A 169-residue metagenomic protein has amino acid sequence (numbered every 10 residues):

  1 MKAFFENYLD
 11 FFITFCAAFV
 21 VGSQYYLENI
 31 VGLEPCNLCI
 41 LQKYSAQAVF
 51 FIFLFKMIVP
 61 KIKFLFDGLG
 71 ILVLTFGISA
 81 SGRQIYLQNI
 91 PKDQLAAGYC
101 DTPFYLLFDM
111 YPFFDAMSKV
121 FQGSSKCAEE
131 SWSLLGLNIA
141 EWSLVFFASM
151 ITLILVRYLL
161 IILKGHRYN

Functional and structural regions predicted by a protein language model:
K2-T14, F55-I78, T152: Interfacial segments of alpha-helical transmembrane regions
T14-E34, Q88, S118: Immediate flanking context of iron-sulfur cluster ligation sites
C16-S23, V49-I52, V73-R83, S149-V156: Membrane-embedded alpha-helical transmembrane segments of multi-pass integral membrane proteins
S23-E28, F76-P91, D109, F113: C-terminal TM-helix exit segments that contain a strictly Trp-centered aromatic cap at the helix terminus
L33-K43, F66, A97-Y99: Non-cytosolic membrane-interface motifs at loop->transmembrane helix junctions
L38-A48, F113-F114, F121, L135-S149: Membrane-interface loop-to-helix entry segments
I90-L137: Extracytosolic (periplasmic/ER-lumenal) interhelical loops and adjacent juxtamembrane/interface segments of multi-pass
A140-K164: Transmembrane alpha-helical segments in integral membrane proteins
